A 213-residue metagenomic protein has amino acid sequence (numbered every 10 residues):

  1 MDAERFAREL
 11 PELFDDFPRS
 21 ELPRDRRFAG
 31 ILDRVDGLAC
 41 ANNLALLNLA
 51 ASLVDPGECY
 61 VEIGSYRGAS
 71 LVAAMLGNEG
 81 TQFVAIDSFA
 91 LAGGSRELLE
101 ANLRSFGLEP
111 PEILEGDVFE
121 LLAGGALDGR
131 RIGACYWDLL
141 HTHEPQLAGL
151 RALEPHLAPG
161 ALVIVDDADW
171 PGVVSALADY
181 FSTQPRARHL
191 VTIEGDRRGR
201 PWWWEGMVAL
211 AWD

Functional and structural regions predicted by a protein language model:
A3-P56: Class I SAM-dependent methyltransferase Rossmann-like catalytic core, especially the SAM/SAH-binding loop
F14-F17, D33-R34, N48-D213: S-adenosylmethionine/decaboxylated-SAM
